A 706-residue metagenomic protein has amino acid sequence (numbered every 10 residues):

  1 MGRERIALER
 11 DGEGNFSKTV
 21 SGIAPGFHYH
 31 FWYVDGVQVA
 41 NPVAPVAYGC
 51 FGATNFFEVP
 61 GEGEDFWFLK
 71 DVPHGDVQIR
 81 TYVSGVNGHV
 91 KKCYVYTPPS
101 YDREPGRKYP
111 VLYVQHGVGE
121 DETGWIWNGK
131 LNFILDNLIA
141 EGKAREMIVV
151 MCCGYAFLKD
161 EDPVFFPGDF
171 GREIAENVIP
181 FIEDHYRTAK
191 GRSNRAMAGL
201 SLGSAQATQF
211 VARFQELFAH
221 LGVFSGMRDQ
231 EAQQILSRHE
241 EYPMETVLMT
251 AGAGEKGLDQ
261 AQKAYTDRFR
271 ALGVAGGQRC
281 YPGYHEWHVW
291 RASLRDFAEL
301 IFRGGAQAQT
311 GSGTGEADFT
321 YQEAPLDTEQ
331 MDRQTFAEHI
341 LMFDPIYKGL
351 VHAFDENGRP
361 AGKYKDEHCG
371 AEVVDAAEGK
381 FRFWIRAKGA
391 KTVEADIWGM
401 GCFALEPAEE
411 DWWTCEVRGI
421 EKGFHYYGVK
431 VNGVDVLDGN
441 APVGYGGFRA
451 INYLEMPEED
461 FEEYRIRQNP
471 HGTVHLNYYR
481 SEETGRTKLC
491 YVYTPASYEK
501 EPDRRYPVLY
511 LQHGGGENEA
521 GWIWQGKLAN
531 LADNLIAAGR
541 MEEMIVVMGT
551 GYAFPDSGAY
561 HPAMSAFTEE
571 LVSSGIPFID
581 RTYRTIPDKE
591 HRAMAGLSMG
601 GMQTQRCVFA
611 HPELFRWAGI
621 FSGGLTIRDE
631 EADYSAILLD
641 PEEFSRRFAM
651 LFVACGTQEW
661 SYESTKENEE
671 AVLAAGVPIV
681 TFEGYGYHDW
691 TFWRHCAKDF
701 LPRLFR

Functional and structural regions predicted by a protein language model:
M1-C402, P407-R706: Non-catalytic cap/lid and distal C-terminal segments of serine-dependent acyl enzymes
